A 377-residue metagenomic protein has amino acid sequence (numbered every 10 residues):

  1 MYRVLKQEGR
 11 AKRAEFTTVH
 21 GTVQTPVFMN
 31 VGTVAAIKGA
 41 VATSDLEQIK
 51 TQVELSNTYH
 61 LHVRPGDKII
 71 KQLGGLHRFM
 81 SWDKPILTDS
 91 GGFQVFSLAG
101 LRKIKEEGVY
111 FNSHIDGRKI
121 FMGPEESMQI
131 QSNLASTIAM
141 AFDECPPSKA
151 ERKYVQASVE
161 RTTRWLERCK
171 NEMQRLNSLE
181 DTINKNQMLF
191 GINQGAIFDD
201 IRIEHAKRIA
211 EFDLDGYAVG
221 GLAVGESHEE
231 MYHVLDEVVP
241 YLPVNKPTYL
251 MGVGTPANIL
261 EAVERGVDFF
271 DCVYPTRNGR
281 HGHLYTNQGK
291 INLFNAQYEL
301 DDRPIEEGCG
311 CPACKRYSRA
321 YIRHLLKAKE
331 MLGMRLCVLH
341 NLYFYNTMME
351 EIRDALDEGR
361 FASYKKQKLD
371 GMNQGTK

Functional and structural regions predicted by a protein language model:
M1-I183, A296-E299: Non-catalytic, usually N-terminal nucleic-acid engagement modules in DNA/RNA processing proteins
M1-T17, V23-M29, G39-A40, D143-K149 (+1 more regions): C-terminal extensions of enzymes
G21, E54, D89, Q131 (+5 more regions): Conserved, mostly hydrophobic/aromatic
S127, S158, T162-W165, C169 (+5 more regions): Alpha-helical packing segments of well-folded alpha/beta enzyme cores
A135, L166, K170-M173, N177 (+4 more regions): Structural signal for hydrophobic packing residues in well-ordered secondary-structure cores of soluble enzyme domains
P147-E151, Q156, G216-L222, M331-M334: Glycine- and acidic
T163, E172, L176, N184 (+1 more regions): Glycine-rich phosphate/ribose-binding loops and adjacent secondary-structure elements that form binding surfaces
